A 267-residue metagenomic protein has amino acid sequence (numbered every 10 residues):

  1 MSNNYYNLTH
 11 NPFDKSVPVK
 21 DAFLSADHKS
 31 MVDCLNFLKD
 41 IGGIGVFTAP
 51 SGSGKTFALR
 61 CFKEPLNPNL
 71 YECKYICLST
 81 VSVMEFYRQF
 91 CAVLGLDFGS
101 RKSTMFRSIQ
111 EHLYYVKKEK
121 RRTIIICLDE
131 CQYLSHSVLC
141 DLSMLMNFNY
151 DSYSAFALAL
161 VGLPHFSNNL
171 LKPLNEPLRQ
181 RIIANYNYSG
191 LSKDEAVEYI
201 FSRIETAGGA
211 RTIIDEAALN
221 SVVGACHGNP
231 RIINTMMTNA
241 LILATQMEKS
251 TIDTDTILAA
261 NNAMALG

Functional and structural regions predicted by a protein language model:
M1-G42, N262, G267: A short, basic N-terminal segment
S2-Y6, A155, P177, D194-E198 (+1 more regions): C-terminal alpha-helical "lid" subdomain
L8-K15, Y71, V81-S100: Conserved NTP-binding/hydrolysis module of P-loop NTPases
I41-C61: Walker A/P-loop nucleotide-binding motif
I44, Y114, K118-L160, K172-P173: Conserved Walker B catalytic segment
S51, K74-S82: A short hydrophobic beta-strand->loop->alpha-helix junction that borders the nucleotide-binding pocket of P-loop NTPases
K63-P65, F166-R181: Short regulatory helix/loop adjacent to the ATP-binding pocket of P-loop NTPases
I76-S79, L170, I183-A196: Conserved AAA+ ATPase "SRH/arginine-finger" region at the nucleotide-binding site
